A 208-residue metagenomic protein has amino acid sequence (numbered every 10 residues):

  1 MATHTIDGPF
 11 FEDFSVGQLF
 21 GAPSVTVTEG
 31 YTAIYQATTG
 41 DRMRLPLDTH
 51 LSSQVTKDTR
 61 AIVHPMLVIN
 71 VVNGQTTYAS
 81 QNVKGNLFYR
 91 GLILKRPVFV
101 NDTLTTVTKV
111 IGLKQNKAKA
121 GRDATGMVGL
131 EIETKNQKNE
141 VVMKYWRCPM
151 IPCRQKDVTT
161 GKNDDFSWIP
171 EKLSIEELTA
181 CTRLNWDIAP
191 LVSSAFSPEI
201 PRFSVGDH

Functional and structural regions predicted by a protein language model:
M1-Y89, M143, R154-H208: Hot-dog-fold acyl-thioester-processing enzymes
S15, Q137-K138: Short, ordered coil/turn segments that flank beta-strands lining enzyme active or ligand-binding pockets
L87-Q137: Hydrophobic beta-sheet segments that form the core/acyl-binding groove of ACP/CoA-dependent acyl-chain-processing
G112, P149-I151: A short acidic/small-residue loop/turn micro-motif
G129-E131, V141-Y145, P152: Preference for long, well-ordered alpha-helical segments
